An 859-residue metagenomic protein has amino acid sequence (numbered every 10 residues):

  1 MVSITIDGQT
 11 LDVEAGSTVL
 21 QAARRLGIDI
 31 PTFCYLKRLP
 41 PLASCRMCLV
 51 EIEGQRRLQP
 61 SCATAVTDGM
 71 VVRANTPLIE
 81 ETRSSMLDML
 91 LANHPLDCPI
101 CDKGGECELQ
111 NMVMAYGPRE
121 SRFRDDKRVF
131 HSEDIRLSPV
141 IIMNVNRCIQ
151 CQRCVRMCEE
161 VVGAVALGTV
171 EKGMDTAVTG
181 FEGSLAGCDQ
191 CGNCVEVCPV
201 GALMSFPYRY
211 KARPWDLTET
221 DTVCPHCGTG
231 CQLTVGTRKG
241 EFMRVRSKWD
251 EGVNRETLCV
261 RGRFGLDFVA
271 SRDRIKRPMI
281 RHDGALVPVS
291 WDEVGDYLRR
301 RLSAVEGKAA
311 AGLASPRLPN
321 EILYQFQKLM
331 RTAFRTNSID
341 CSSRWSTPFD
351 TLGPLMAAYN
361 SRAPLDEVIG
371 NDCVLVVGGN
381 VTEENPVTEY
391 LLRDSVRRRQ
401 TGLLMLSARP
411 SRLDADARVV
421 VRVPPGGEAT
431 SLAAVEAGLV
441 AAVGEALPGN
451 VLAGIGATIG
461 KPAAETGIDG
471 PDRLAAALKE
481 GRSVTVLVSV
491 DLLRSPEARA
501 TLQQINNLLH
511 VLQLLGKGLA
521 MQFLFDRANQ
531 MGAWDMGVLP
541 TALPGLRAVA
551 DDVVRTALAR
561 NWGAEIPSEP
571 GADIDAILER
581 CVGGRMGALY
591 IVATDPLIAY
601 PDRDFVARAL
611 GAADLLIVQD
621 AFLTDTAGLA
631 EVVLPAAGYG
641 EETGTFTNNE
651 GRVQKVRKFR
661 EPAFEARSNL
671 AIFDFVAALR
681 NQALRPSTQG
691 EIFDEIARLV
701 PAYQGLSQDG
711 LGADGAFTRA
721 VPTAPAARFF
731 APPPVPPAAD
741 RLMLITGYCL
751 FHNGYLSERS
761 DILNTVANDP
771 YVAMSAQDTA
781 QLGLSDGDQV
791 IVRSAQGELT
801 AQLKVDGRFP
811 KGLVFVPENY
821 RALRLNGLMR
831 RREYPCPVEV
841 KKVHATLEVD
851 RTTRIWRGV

Functional and structural regions predicted by a protein language model:
T5, D68-A74, G180-F181, A415-V423 (+3 more regions): Short beta-alpha connecting loops at secondary-structure transitions that line or flank enzyme active sites
I6, I52-G54, S794: Structural motif
S17-Q21, P319, D573, S668: Short, structural beta-strand-to-alpha-helix junction motif
V19-E53: A basic, amphipathic helix-loop patch mediating RNA/tRNA/ribosome contacts
R46-P225, T229-C231, R238-F242: Fe-S ferredoxin-like electron-transfer domains and their immediately adjacent linker/connector regions across
L91, P95, C151, R156 (+7 more regions): Catalytic alpha/large subunits of respiratory electron-transfer oxidoreductases, centered on bis-MGD molybdoenzymes
G467-D469, R657-G715, S757-A773, Q777-V859: Long, contiguous, secondary-structure-rich segments that constitute the structural scaffold of globular domains
L502-N506, M531-G537, T556-A557, Q689-V766: Long, low-complexity segments enriched in small/aliphatic residues
